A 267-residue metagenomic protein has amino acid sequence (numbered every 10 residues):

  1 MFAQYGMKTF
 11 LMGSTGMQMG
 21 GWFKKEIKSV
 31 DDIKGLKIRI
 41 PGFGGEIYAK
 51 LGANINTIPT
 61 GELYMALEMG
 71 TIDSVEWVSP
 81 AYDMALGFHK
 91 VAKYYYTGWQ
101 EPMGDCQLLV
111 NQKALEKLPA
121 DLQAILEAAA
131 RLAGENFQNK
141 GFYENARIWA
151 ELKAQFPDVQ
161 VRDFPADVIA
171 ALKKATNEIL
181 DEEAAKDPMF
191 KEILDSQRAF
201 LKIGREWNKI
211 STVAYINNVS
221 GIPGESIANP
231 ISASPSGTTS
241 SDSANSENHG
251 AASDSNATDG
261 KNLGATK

Functional and structural regions predicted by a protein language model:
F2-G237, K261-K267: N-terminal secretory/targeting leader peptides
T239-K267: Long, low-complexity, intrinsically disordered segments
